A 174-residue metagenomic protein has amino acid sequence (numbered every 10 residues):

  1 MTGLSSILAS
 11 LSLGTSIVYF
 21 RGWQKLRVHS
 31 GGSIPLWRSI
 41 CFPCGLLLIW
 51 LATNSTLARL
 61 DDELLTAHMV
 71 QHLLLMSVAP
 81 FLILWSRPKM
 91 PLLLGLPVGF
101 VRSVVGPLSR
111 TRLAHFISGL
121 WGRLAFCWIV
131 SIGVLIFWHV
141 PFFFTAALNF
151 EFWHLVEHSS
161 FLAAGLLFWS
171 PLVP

Functional and structural regions predicted by a protein language model:
M1-P174: Alpha-helical membrane segments of multi-pass proteins
